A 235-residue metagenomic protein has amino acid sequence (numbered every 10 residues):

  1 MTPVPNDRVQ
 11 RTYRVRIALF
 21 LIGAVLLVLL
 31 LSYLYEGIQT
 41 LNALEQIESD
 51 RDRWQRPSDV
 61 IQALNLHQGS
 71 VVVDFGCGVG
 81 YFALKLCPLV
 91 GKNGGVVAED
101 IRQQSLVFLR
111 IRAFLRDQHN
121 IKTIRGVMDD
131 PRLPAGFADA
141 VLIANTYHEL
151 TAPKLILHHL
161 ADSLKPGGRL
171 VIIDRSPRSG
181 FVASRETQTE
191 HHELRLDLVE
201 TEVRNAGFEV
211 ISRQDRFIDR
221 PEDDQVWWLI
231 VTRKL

Functional and structural regions predicted by a protein language model:
F20, L29-V73, V79, F108: Class I SAM-dependent transferase core
V73-P131: Class I SAM-dependent methyltransferase SAM/SAH-binding core
C87-P88, K154-R169: A short glycine-rich, Lys/Arg-flanked "PGG" loop and its adjoining helix->strand segment in the class I
P131-V141: A short acidic, Gly/Pro-enriched loop at the edge of an enzyme's catalytic core that lines a small-molecule cofactor
D139-K154: A short SAM/SAH-binding and catalytic strip from SAM-dependent methyltransferases
R169-L198: Conserved class I S-adenosyl-L-methionine
H192-G207, R213: Short alpha-helix
S212-L235: Core SAM-dependent methyltransferase catalytic element
